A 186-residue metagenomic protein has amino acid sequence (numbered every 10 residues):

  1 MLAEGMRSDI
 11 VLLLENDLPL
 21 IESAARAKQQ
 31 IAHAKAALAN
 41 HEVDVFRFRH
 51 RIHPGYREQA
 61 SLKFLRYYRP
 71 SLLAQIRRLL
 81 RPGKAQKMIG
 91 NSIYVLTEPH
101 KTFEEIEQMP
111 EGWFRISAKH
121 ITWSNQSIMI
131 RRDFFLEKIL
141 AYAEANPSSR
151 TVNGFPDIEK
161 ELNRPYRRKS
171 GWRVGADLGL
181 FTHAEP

Functional and structural regions predicted by a protein language model:
M1-A3: Glycine-rich, basic loop-to-helix element that forms the pyrophosphate-binding segment of sugar-nucleotide handling
S8-I21: Short beta-strand-to-loop acidic/aromatic patch adjacent to the donor-nucleotide binding site
V11-L13, D44-R49, I128-M129, R173-D177: A structural signal for short, well-ordered beta-strand segments and their strand-loop junctions that often border
L20-I31, E58-A60, A145-F155: Short, flexible/disordered intra-domain loops and linkers
E22-H53: Conserved donor-nucleotide/metal-binding helix-loop-beta segment in metal-dependent transferases, i.e., the alpha-helix
G55-R66: Acceptor/aglycone-binding surface of glycosyltransferases and processive sugar-polymer synthases
Y67-A118: Short, flexible, basic/aromatic active-site loop/helix in glycosyltransferases
I106-P186: C-terminal catalytic/acceptor-binding lobe
